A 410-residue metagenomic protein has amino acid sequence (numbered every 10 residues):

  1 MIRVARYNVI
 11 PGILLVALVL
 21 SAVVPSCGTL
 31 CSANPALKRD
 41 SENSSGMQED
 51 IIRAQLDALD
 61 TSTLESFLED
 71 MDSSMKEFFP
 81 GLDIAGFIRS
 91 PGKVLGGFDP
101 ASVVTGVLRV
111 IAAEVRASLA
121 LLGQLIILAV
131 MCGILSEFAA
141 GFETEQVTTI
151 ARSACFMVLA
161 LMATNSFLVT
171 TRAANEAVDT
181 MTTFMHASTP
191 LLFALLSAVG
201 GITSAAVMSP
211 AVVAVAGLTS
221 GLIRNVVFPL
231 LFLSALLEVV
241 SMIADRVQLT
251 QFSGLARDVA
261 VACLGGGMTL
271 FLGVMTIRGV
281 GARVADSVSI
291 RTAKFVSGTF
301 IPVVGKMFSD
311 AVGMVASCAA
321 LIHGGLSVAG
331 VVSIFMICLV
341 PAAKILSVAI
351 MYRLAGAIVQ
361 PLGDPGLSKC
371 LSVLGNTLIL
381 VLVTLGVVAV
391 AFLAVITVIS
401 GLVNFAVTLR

Functional and structural regions predicted by a protein language model:
M1-L128, G133, E137-R152, S166-E176 (+10 more regions): Gly/Ser-rich, low-complexity
L18-A22, Q124-S136, F156-N165, F193-V199 (+4 more regions): Hydrophobic core segments of alpha-helical transmembrane domains in multi-pass membrane transport and ion-translocation
L122, I126-V130, A154, V158 (+11 more regions): Residue-level signal for the membrane-embedded core of alpha-helical transmembrane segments, especially mid-helix
C132, F156-T171, A187-A216, S220-A244: Intrinsically disordered, low-complexity linker/loop segments enriched in Gly/Pro and charged/polar residues
A140-E145, D245-A260, Q360-S368: Membrane interface segments of multi-pass transport proteins and intramembrane proteases
M208, V212-S333, I337: Generic multipass alpha-helical transmembrane bundles of integral membrane proteins
G324-G366, V373: Helical hairpin unit composed of two closely spaced alpha helices linked by a short loop
K344-Y352, G356-Q360, D364, I379 (+1 more regions): Membrane-helix cytosolic exit motif
